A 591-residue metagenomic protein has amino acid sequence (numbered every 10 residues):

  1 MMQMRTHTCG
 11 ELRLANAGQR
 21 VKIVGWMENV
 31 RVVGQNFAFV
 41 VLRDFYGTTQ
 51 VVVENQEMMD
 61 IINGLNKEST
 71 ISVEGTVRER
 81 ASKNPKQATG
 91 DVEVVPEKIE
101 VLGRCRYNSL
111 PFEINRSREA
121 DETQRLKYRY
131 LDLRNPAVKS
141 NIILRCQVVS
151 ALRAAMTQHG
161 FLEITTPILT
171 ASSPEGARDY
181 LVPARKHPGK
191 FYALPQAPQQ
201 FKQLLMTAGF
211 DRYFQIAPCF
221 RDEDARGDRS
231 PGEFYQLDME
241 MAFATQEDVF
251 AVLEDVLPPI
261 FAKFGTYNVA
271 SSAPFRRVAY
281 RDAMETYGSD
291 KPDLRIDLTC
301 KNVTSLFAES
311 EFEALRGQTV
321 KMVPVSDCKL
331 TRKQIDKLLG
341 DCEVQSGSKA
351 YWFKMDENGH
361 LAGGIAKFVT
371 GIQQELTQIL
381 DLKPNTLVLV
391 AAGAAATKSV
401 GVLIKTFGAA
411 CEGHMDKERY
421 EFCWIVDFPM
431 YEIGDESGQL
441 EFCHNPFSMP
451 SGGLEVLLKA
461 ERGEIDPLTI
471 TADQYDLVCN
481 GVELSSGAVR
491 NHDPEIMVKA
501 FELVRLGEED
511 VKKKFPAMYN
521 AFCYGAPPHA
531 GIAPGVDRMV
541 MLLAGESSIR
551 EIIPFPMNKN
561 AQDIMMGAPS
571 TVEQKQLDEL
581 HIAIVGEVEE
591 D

Functional and structural regions predicted by a protein language model:
M1-D591: Class II aminoacyl-tRNA synthetase catalytic cores and aaRS-like
